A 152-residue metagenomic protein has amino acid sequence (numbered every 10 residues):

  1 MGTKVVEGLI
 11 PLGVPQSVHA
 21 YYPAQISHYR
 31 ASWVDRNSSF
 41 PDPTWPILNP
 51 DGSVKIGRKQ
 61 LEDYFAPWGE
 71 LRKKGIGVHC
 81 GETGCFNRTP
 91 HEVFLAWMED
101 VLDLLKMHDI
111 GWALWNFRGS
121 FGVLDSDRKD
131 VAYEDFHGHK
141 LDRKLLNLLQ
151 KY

Functional and structural regions predicted by a protein language model:
M1-H108: Extracellular glycoside hydrolase catalytic/binding regions
P90-Y152: Aromatic-rich peripheral "rim/lid" segments of glycoside hydrolase catalytic domains that contact and position glycan
